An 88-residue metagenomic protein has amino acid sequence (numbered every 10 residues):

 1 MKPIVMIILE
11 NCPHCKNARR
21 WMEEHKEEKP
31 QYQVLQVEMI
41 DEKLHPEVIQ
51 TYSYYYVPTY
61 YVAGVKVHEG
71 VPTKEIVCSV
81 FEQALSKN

Functional and structural regions predicted by a protein language model:
M1-E28: Local sequence-structure signature of Cys/Sec-based thiol-disulfide redox active-site neighborhoods
I8, Q31-P46: Thiol-based oxidoreductase modules, predominantly thioredoxin-like and allied folds used for disulfide exchange
N17-R20, T51-Y52, P72: Generic recognition of short, well-ordered alpha-helical segments
R20-M22, Q31-Q33, I76-V77: Non-catalytic interaction surface on structured domains
K26-Y32, L85: Alpha-helix termini
T51-Y61: Structural micro-motif
Y61-N88: Non-catalytic, surface beta->alpha helical segment in thiol-disulfide oxidoreductase systems
